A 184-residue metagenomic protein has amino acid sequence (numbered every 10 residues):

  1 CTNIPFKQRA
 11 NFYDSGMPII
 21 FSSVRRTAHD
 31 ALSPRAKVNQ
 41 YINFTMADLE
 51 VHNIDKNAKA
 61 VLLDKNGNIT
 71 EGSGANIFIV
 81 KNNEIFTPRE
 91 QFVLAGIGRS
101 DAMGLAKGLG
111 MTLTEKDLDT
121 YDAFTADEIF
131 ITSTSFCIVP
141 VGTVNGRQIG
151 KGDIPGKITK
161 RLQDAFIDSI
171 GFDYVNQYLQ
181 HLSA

Functional and structural regions predicted by a protein language model:
C1-A184: Helix-start/capping segments and mature chain N-termini
